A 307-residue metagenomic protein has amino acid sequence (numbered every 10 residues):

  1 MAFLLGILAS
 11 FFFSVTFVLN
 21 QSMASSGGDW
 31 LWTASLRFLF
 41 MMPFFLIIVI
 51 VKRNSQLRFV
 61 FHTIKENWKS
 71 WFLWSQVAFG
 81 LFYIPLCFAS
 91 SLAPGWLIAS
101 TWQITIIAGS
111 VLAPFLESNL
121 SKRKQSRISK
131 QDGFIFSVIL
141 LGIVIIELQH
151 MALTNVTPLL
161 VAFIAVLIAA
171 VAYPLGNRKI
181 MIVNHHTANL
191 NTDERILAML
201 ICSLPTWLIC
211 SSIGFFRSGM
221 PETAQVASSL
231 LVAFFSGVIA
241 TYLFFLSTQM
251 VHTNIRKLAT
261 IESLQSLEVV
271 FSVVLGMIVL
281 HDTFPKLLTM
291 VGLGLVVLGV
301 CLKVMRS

Functional and structural regions predicted by a protein language model:
M1-L36, F134-V144, A152-N184, L204-C210 (+2 more regions): Glycine-/small-residue-enriched transmembrane alpha-helix faces in small-molecule transporters and effluxers
A9-S10, L36, L97-I104, V183-C202 (+1 more regions): Helix-helix packing/entry segments at the starts of transmembrane helices
F12, R53-W102, I145, A233-H252: Specific transmembrane alpha-helical segments of multi-pass solute transporters/efflux pumps, especially DMT/EamA
F12-G28, T33, I84-A93, T101 (+2 more regions): Juxtamembrane C-cap of transmembrane helices in multi-pass membrane transport proteins
G28-L81, A108-A113, V138, V171-L175 (+4 more regions): Transmembrane alpha-helices of multi-pass small-molecule transport proteins
F38, L258-S307: C-terminal-most transmembrane helix of multi-pass membrane proteins
L39, C87-G133, R256-I278: Specific alpha-helical transmembrane segments that line the substrate/conduction pathway and gating interfaces
F45, P114, R127-H150, K286-M305: Hydrophobic transmembrane alpha-helices of multi-pass small-molecule transport proteins
